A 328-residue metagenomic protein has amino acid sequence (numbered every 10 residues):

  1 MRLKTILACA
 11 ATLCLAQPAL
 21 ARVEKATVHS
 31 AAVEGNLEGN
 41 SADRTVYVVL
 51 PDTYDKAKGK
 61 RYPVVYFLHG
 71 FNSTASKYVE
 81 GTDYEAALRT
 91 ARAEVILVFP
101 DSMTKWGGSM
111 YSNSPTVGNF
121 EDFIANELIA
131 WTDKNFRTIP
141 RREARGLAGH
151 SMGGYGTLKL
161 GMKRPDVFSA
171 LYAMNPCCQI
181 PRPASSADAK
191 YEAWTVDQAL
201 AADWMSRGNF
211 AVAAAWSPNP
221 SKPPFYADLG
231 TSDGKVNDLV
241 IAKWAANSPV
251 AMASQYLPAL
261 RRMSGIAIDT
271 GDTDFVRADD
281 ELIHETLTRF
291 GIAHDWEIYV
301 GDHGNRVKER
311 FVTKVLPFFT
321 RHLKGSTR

Functional and structural regions predicted by a protein language model:
M1-L7: Bacterial N-terminal signal peptides that target proteins for export
A16-P18: N-terminal signal peptide c-region/cleavage motif recognized by signal peptidases
L20-R328: Non-catalytic cap/lid and distal C-terminal segments of serine-dependent acyl enzymes
